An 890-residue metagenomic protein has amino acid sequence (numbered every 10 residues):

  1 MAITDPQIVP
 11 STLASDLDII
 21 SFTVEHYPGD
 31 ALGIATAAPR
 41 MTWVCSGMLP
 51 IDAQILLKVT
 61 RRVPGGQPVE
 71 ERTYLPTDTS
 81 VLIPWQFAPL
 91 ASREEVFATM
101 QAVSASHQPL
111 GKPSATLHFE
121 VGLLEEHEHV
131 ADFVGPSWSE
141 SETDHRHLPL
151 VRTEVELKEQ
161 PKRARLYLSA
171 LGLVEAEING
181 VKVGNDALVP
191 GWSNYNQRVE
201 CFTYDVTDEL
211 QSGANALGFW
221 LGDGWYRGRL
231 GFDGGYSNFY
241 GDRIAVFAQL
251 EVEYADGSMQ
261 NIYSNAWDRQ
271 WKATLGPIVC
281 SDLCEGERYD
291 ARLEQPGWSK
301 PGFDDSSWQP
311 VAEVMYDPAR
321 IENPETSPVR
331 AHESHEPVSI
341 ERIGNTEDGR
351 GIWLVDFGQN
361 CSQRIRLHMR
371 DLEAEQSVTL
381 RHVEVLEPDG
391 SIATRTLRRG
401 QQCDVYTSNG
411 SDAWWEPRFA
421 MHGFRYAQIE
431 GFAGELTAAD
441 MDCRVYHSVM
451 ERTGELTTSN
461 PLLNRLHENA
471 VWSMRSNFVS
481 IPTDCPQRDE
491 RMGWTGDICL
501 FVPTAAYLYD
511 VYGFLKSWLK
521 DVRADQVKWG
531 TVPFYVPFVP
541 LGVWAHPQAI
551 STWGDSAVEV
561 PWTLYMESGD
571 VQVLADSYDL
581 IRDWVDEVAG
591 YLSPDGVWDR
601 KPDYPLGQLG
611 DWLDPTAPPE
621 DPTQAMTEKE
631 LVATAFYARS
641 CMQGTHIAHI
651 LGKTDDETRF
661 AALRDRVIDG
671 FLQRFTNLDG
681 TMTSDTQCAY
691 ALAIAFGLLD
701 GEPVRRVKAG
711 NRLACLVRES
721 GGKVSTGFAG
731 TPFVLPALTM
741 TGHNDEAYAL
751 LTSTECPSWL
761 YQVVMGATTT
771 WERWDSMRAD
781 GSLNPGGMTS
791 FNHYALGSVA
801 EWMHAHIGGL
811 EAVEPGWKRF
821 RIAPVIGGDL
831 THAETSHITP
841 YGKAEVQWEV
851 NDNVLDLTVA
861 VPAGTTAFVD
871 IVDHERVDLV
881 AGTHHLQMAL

Functional and structural regions predicted by a protein language model:
A2-R488, G496-D497, G513-K516, W529 (+6 more regions): Extracellular/oxidizing-compartment recognition motifs
E142-R146, V183, G191-Y195, D205-T207 (+18 more regions): Alpha-helix capping and helix-loop boundary segments enriched in small/acidic/polar residues
A164-L168, I178, R364-E373, S377-E384 (+6 more regions): Alpha-helical support elements that line or immediately flank enzyme active sites and cofactor-binding pockets
L173, L250, A266-T274, L436-N469 (+8 more regions): Active-site acid/base region of carbohydrate-active enzymes
V174, V183-N185, V189-P190, V522 (+5 more regions): Active/binding-pocket-proximal capping segment
L217, D489-G493, L500, L508 (+7 more regions): C-terminal capping/lid segments that line or modulate ligand- or cofactor-binding pockets
Y236-Q249, S258-W298, G302, N323 (+3 more regions): Non-catalytic C-terminal accessory modules of carbohydrate-active enzymes
